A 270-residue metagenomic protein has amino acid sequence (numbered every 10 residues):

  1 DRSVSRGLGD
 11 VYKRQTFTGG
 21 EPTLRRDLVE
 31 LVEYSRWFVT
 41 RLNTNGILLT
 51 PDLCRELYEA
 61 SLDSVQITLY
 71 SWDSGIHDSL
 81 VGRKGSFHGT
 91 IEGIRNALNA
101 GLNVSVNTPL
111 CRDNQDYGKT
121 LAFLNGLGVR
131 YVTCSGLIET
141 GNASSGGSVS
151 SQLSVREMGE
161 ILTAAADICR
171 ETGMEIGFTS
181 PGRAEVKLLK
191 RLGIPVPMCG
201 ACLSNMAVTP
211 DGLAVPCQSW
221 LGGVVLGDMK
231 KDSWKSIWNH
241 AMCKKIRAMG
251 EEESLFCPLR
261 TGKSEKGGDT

Functional and structural regions predicted by a protein language model:
D1-Y12: Single conserved hydrophobic/aromatic residue that forms the stacking wall/gate of nucleotide- or nucleobase-binding
K13-E21: Active-site groove signature of glycoside hydrolases
R25, T50-P51, S74, Y117-G118 (+1 more regions): Structural motif corresponding to alpha-helix initiation and N-cap regions
R26-S35, A184: N-terminal active-site wall of soluble small-molecule enzyme domains
L28-L31, P51-Y58, Y117-L121: Distinct, well-ordered alpha-helical segments
F38, E59-D63, Y70, G75-M198 (+3 more regions): Radical SAM enzyme [4Fe-4S]-AdoMet core and its adjacent flexible, acidic and glycine-rich loops/tails across
I194-V196, L213-T270: Flexible mid-to-C-terminal extensions adjoining Fe-S/redox cofactors in radical SAM and related proteins
